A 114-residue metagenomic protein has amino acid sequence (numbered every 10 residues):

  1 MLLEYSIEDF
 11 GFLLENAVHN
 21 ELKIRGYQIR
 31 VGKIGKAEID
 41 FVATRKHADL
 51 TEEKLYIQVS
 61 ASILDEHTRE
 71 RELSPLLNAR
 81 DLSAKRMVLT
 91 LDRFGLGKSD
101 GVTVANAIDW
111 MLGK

Functional and structural regions predicted by a protein language model:
M1-K114: A cross-kingdom feature that marks ATP-driven nucleic-acid transaction machinery
